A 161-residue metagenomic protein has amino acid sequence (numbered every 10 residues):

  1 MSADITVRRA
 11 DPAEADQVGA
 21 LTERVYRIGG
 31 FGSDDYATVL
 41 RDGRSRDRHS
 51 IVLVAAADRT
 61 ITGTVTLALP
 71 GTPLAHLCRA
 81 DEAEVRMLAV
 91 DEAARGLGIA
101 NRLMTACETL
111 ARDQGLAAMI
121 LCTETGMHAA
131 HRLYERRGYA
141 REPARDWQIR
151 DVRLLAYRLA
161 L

Functional and structural regions predicted by a protein language model:
S2, R145-W147, D151-L161: Terminal substrate-recognition subdomain of acyl/acetyltransferases
D4-T6: Extreme N-terminal starter segment of soluble prokaryotic enzymes
R9-D91, M104-A106, L110, W147 (+1 more regions): Acetyl-CoA-dependent GNAT
D91-A93, L97, T125: Active-site acidic-Proline motif in GNAT/NAT acetyltransferases
L97, N101, T105: Residues forming the Rossmann-fold NAD(P)(H) cofactor-binding site
M104, A111-T123: Conserved GNAT acetyl-CoA-binding A-motif
L121-A130, W147-V152: Conserved beta-strand-loop-alpha-helix junction that forms the acyl-donor binding cleft
Y134, Y139: Conserved active-site tyrosine of GNAT-family acetyltransferases
